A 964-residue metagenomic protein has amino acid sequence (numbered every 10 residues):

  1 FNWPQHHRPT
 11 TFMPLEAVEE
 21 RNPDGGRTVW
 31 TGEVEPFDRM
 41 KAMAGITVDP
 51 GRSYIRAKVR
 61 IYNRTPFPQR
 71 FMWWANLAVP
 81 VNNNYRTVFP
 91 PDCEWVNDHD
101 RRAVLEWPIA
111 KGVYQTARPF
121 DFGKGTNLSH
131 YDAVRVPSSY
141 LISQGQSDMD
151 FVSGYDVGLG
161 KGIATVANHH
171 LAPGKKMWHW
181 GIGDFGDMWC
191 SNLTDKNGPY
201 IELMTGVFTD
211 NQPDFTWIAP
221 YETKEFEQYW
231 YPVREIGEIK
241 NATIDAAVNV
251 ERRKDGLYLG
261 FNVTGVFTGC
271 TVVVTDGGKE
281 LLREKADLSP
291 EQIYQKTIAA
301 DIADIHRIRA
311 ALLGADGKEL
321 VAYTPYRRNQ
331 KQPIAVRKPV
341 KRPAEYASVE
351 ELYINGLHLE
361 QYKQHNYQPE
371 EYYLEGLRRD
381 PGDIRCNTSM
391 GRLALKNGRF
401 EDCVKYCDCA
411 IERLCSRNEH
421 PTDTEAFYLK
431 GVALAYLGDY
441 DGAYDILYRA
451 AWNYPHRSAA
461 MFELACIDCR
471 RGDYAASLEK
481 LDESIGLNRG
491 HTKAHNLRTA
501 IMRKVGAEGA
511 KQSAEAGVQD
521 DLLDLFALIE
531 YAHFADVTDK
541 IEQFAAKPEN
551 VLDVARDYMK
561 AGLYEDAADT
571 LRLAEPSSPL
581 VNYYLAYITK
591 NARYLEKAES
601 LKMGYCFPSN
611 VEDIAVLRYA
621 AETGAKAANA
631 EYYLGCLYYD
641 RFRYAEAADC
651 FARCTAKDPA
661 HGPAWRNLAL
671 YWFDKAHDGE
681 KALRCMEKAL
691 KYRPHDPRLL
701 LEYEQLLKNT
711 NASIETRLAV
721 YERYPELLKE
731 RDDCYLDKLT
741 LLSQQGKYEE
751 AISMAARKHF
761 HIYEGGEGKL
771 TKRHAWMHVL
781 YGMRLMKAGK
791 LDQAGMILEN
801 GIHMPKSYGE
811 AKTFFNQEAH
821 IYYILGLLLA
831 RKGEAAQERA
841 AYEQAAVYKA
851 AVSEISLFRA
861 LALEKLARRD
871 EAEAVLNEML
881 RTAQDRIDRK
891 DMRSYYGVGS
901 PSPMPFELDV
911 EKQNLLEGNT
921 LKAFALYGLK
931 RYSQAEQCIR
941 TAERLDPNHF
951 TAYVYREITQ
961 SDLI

Functional and structural regions predicted by a protein language model:
N2-S53, G186-T216: Extended, loop-rich substrate-binding clefts of extracytoplasmic carbohydrate-active enzymes
S53, R64-M72, N76-T223, Y231: A contiguous, surface-exposed recognition patch within enzymatic or periplasmic domains that forms
I239-A347, V518-I541, Y583, Y587-L617 (+3 more regions): Long, contiguous interaction/recruitment modules in multidomain scaffold/adaptor proteins
L357-H358, R392, V432, C466 (+13 more regions): Residue-level recognition of tetratricopeptide repeat
P369, C403, A443, S477 (+11 more regions): Single-residue signature of alpha-solenoid repeat helices
D383, R417, D423, R457 (+15 more regions): Residue-level recognition of tetratricopeptide repeat
C386, E419-H420, A426, A460 (+15 more regions): TPR alpha-solenoid repeat register
